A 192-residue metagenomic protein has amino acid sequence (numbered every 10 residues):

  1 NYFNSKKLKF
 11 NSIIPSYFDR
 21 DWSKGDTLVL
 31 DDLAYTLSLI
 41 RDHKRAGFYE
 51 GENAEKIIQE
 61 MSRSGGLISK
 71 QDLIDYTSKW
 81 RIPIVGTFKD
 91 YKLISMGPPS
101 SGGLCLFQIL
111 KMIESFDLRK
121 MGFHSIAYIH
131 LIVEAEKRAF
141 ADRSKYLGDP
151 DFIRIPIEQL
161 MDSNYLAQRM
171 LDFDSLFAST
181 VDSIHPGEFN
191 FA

Functional and structural regions predicted by a protein language model:
N1-E50, A54-G97, S101, M161-A178: Noncatalytic scaffold domains of N-terminal-nucleophile
L30, S115-A192: Internal maturation/activation junctions in enzymes
L39, M112-S115: Active-site catalytic microenvironments for nucleophilic, acid-base chemistry
R81-P83, L106, E188-A192: Short glycine-rich loop/turn motifs
